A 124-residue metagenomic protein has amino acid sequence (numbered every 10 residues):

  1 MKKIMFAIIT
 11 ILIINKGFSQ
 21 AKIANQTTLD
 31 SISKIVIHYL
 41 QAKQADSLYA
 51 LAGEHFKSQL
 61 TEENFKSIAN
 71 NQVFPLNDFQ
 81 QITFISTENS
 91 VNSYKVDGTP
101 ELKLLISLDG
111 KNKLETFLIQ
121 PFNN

Functional and structural regions predicted by a protein language model:
M1-K22: Bacterial Sec-dependent N-terminal signal peptides
I4, N15, T99, D109-K111 (+1 more regions): Generic structural motif
K16-H38: Short, low-complexity N-terminal intrinsically disordered segments enriched in polar/charged residues
G17-I23, H55-K57, L102-L104, F117: Short charge-dense sequence patches
L40, A45-S86: Short solvent-exposed beta->alpha transition segments
I68-K111, T116: Surface-exposed, charged secondary-structure patches
L118-N124: Short, solvent-exposed aromatic-acidic interface loops
